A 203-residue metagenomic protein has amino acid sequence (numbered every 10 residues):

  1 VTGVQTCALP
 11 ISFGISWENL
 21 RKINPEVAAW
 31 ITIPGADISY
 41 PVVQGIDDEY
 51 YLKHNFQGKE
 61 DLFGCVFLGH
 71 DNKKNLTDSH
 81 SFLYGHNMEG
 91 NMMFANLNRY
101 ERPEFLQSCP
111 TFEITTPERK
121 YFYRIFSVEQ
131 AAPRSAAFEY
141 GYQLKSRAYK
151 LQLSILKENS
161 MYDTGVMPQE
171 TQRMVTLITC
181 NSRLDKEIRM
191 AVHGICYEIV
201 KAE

Functional and structural regions predicted by a protein language model:
V1, A8-E203: Solvent-exposed, non-transmembrane regions of membrane-associated and secreted proteins
